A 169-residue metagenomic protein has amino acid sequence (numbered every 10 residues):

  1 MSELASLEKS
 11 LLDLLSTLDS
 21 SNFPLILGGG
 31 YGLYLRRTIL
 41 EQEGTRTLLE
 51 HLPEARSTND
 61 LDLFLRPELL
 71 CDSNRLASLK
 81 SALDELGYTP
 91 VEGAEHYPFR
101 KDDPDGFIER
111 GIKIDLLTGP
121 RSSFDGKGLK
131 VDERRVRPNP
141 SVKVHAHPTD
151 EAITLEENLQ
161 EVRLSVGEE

Functional and structural regions predicted by a protein language model:
M1-E169: Compositionally biased terminal segments of proteins
